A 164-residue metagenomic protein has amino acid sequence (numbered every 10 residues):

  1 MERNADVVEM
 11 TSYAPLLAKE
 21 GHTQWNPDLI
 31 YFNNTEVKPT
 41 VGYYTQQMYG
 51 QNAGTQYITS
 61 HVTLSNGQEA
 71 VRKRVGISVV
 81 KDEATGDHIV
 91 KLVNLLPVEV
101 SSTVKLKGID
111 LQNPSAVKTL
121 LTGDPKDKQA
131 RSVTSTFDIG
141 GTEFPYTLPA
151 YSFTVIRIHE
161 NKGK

Functional and structural regions predicted by a protein language model:
M1-I77: Aromatic/acidic polysaccharide-binding cleft in carbohydrate-active enzymes
V7-M10, L29, D87-V90, F153-V155: Beta-sheet entry/capping signal
L17-H22, P97-V100, P125-Q129, G163-K164: Flexible loop/turn segments at secondary-structure boundaries
W25-N26, I30-F32, H61, L92-V93 (+2 more regions): Composition- and surface-driven signal marking solvent-exposed, interaction-prone regions in large proteins
S60, S65, A84, V98 (+1 more regions): Ser/Thr- and Asn-enriched, surface-exposed coil loops between beta-strands
R72-Q112, T154: Carbohydrate-binding surface patches
I109-P149: Acidic, Ser/Thr/Pro-rich beta/coil linker or hinge segments at domain junctions
T147-I158: Short Pro-Gly-centered flexible turn/kink motifs
